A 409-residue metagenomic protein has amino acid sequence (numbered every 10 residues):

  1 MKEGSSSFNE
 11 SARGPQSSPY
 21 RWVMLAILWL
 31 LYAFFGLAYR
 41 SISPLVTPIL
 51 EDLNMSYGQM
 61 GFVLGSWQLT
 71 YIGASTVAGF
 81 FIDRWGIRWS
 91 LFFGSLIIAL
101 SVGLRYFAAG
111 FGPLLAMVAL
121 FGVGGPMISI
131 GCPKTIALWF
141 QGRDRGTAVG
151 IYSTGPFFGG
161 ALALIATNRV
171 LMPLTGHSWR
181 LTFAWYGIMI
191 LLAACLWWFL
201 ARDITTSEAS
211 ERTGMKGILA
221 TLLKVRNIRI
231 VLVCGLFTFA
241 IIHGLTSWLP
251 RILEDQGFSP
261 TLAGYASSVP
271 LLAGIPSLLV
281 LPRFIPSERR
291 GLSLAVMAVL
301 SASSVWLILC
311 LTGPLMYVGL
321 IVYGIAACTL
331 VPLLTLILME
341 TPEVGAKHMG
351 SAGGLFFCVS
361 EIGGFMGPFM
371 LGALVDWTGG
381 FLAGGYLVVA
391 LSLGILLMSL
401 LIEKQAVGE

Functional and structural regions predicted by a protein language model:
F8-S18, R202-V231: Juxtamembrane intracellular "pre-TM" segments in multi-pass secondary transporters
R40, Q68-T76, A161, L271-L279 (+1 more regions): Residue-level signature of mid-helix packing/kink "hotspots" within the transmembrane helices of 12-pass Major
I42-P44, R226-L278: Extracytoplasmic gate region of multi-pass secondary transporters
G73-A109: Conserved MFS/SLC helix-loop-helix module at the cytosolic interface between two early adjacent transmembrane helices
M117-G155: Cytoplasmic helix-loop-helix junction between adjacent transmembrane helices in 12-TM secondary transporters
I151-A201: Helix-loop-helix hairpin linking two adjacent transmembrane segments in secondary transporters
R289-I337: C-terminal transmembrane helical hairpin of 12-TM major facilitator-type secondary transporters
V344-G380: A late C-terminal transmembrane helix in Major Facilitator Superfamily
